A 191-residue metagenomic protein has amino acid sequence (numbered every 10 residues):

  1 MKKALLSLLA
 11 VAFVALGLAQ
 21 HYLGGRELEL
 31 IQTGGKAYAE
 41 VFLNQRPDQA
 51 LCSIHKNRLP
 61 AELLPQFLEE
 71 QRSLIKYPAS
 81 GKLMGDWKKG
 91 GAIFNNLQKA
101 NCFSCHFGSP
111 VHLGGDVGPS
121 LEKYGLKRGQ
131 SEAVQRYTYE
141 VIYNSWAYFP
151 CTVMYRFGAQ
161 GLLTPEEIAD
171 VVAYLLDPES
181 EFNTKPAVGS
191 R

Functional and structural regions predicted by a protein language model:
M1-A4: Positively charged n-region of N-terminal signal peptides that target proteins for export
V11-W87, V141, L175-R191: Post-cleavage N-terminal segment of exported redox proteins
K88-G91, N95, F103-Y139, V153: Gly/Gly-Pro-rich "capping" loops immediately C-terminal to redox-active cysteine motifs in periplasmic/lumenal
N95-Q98, Y143, A147, A173-S180: Sec-exported extracytoplasmic/periplasmic mature domains
C102-S104, R156, F182-V188: Surface-exposed patches in mature extracellular/periplasmic domains of secreted proteins
V117, P150, E167: Residues that flank catalytic or metal-binding motifs in active/ligand-binding sites
S131, Q135-Y143, P165, A169-V172: An amphipathic alpha-helix signature
Q160: Mobile, glycine-rich extracellular loop/lid and propeptide segments that shape or gate substrate/ligand access
